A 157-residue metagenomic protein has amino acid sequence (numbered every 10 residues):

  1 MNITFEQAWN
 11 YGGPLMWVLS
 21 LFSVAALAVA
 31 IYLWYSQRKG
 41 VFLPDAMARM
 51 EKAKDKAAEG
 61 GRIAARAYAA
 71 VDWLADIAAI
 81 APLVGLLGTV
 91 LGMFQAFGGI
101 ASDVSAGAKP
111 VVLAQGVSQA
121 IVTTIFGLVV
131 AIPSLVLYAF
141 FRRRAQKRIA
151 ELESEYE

Functional and structural regions predicted by a protein language model:
M1-E51, R62-I149: Hydrophobic alpha-helical transmembrane segments of small proteolipidic membrane proteins, enriched in energy-coupled
D55-E59: N-terminal pre-Walker A segment at the start of P-loop NTPase domains
E153-Y156: Transmembrane helical bundles of ABC transporter permease domains
